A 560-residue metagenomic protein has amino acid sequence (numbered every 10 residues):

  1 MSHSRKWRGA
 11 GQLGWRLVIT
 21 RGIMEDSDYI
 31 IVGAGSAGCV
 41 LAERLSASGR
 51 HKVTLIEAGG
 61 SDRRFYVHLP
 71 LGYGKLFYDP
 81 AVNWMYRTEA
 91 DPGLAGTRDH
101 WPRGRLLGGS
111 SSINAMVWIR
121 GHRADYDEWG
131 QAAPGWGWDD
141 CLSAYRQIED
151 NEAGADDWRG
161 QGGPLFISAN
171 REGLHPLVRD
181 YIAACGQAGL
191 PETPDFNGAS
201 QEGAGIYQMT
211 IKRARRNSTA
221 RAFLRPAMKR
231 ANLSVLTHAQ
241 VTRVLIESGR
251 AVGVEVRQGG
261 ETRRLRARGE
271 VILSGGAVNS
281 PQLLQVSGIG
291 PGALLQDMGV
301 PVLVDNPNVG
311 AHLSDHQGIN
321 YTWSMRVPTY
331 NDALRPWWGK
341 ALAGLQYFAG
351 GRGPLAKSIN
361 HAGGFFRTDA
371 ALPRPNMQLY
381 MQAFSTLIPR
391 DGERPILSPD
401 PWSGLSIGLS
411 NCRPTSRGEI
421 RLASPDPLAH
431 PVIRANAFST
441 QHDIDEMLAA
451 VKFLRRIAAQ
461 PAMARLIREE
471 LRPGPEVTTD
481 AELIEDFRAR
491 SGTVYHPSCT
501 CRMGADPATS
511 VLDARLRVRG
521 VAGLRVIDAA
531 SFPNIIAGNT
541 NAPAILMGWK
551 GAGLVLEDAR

Functional and structural regions predicted by a protein language model:
G22-R146, D305-N306, H316-M325: N-terminal glycine-rich phosphate/pyrophosphate-binding loop and immediately adjacent elements
D26-S27, A132, L142, I148-G198 (+4 more regions): FAD-dependent oxidoreductase catalytic-site/capping-region signature
I31, G35-V40, E172-G173, A277-V278 (+2 more regions): Residue-level detector of alpha-helix initiation sites
R44, K52, G59-D62, V244 (+2 more regions): Glycine-rich loop(s) and the adjacent beta-strand/alpha-helix scaffold that form part
A47-S48, G59-R63, A133-G135, E149 (+4 more regions): Acidic glycine-/aspartate-rich tracts in secreted/extracellular proteins
G93, Q131-A251, R257-G259, N320-A341: Conserved redox-cofactor binding core of oxidoreductases
